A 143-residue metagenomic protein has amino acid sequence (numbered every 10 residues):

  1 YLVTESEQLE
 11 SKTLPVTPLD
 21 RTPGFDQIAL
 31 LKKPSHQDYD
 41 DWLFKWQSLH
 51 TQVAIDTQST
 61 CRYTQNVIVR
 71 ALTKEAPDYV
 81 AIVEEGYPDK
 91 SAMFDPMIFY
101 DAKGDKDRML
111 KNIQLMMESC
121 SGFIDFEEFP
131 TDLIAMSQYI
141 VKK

Functional and structural regions predicted by a protein language model:
Y1-K143: Macromolecular interaction modules
